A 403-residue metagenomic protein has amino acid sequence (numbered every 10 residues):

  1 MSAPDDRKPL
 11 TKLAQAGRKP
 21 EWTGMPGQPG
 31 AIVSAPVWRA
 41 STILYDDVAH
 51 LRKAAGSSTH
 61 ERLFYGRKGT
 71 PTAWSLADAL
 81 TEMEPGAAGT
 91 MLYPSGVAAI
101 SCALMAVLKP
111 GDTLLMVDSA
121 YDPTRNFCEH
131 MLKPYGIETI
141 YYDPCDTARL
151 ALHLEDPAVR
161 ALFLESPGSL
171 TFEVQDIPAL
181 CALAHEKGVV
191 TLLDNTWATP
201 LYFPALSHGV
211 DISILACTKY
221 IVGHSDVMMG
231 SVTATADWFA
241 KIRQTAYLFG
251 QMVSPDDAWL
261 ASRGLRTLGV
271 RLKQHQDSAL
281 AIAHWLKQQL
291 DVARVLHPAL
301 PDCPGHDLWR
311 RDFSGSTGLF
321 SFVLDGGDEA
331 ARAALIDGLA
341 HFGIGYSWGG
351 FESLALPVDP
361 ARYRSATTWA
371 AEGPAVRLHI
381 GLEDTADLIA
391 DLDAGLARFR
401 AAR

Functional and structural regions predicted by a protein language model:
M1-H60, R403: N-terminal glycine-rich, Lys/His-bearing helix-loop that initiates the first secondary-structure elements of many
S2-D6, L10-L13, K19-Q28, A88-L290 (+1 more regions): Conserved PLP-enzyme active-site core in the AAT-like
A31, A205-L206, R310-D312: Short glycine-biased active-site loop of nucleotidyltransferases that positions the nucleotide triphosphate and helps
R39-I43, R67, P94, L324 (+2 more regions): Pocket-edge structural micro-motifs
T42, D47-A98, P123-H130: Conserved N-terminal alpha-helix of the aminotransferase class I/II PLP-enzyme fold
D46-D47, L51, H60, K68-G69 (+3 more regions): Active-site C-terminal subdomain of aminotransferase-like
E129-H130, I140, A151, R160 (+3 more regions): PLP-dependent enzyme catalytic core of the Aspartate aminotransferase-like
E165, L335, L378: Residue-level signature of catalytic and energy-coupling elements of molecular machines, predominantly ATP/GTP-dependent
